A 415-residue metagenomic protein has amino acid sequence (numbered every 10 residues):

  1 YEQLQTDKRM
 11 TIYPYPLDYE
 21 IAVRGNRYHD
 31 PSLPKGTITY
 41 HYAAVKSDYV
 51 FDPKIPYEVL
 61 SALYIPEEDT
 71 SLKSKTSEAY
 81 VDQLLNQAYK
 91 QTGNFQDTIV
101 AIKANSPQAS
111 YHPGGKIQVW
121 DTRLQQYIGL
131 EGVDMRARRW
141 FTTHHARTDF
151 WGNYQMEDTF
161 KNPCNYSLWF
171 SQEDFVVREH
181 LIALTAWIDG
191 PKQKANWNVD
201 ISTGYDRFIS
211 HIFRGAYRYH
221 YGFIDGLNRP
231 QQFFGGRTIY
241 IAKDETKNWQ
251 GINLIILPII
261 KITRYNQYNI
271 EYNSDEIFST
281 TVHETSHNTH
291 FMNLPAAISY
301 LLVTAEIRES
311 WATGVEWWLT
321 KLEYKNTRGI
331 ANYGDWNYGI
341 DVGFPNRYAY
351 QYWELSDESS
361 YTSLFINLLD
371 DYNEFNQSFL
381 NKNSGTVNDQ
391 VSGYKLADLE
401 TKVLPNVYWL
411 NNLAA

Functional and structural regions predicted by a protein language model:
H112-F141: Short, ordered, surface-exposed loop/turn motifs in non-cytosolic proteins
E131, R139-Q155: Short, acidic Ser/Thr/Gly-rich low-complexity loop/linker segments typical of extracellular and cell-surface proteins
Q155-N165: Short Pro-Gly-centered beta-turn/loop motif in secreted/extracellular proteins
D206-R264, Y272: Auxiliary, metal-adjacent structural segments of Zn-dependent hydrolase domains
T263-T281, S299: Short pre-active-site segment immediately N-terminal to the catalytic Zn-binding motif
S279-A296, E309-T313, W317: Active-site recognition of the HExxH zinc-binding catalytic motif
L301-Y352: Post-HExxH zinc-binding segment in Zn-dependent metallohydrolases
Y348-A415: Pan-zinc metallopeptidase signature
